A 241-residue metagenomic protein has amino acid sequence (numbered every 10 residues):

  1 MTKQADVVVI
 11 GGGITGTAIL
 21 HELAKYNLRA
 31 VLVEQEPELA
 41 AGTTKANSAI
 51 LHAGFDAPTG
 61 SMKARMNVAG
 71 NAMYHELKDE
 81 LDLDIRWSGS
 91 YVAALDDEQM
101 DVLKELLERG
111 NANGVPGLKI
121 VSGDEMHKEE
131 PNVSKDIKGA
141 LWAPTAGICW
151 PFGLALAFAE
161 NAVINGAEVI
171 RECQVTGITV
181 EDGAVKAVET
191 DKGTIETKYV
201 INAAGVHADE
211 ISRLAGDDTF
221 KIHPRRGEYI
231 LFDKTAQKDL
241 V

Functional and structural regions predicted by a protein language model:
T2-T15, V31: Beta1/beta-strand and adjacent pyrophosphate-binding region of the FAD-binding site in flavoprotein oxidoreductases
T15, E38, H207: Conserved Rossmann-like nucleotide-cofactor binding loop
A18, I178-V241: Flavin-dependent oxidoreductases
L20, A24, N161: Gly/Ala-rich phosphate-binding loop of Rossmann-like dinucleotide-binding domains, activating on the conserved
A24-K45: Glycine-rich FAD pyrophosphate-binding loop
L28-A30, G117-L118, V200: Hydrophobic anchor at the start of a short beta-strand that flanks the dinucleotide cofactor-binding loop
A49-E129, K138: Dinucleotide-binding Rossmann-like beta1-alpha1 core, especially the glycine-rich loop that anchors the ADP
L141-Y199: Helical element adjacent to the flavin cofactor pocket in flavoenzyme catalytic cores
